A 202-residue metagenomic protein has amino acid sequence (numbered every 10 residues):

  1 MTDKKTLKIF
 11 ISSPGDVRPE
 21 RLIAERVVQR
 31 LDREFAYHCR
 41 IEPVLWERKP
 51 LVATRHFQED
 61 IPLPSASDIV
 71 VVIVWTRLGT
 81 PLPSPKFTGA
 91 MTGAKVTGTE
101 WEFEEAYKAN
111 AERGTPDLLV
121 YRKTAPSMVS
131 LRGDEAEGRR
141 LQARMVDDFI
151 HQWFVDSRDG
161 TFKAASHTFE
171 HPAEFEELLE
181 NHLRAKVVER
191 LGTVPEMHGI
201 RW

Functional and structural regions predicted by a protein language model:
M1-V74, E196-W202: Conserved N-terminal substructure of TIR/SEFIR domains
K5-L7, D68, R113-L118, F162-A164: Short glycine-/polar-rich loops that comprise or flank the Walker A/P-loop and associated switch/sensor motifs
V17-L22, K95-E102, G138, Q142 (+1 more regions): Phosphate/oxyanion-binding active-site loops and adjacent basic polyanion-contact surfaces
P19, T80-P83, V129-L131: Extracytoplasmic/secreted cell-surface and envelope-processing proteins
E25-V28, P85-G89, G133-R139: Short secondary-structure boundary/capping segments
V44-A111, E176, R184: TIR-domain catalytic/interaction hotspot
K108-P126: A short helix->loop->beta-strand "cap" motif at the edges of active sites that frequently abuts
T124-W202: C-terminal interaction surface of TIR/SEFIR-family domains
